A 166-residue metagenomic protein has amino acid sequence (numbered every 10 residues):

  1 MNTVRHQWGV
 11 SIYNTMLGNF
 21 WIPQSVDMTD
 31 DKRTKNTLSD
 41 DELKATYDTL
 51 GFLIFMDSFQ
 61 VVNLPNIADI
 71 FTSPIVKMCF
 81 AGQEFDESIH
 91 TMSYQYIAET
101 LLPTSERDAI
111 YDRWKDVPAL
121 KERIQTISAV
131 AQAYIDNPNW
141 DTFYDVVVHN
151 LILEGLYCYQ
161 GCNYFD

Functional and structural regions predicted by a protein language model:
M1-D166: Non-heme di-metal
